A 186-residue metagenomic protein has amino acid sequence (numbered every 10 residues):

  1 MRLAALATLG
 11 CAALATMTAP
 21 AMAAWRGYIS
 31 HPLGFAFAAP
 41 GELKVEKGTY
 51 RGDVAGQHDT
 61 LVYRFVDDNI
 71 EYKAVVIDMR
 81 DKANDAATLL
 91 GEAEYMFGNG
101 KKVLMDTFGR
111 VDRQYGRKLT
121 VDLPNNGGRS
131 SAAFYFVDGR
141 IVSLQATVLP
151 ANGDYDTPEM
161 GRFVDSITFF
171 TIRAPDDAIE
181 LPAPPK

Functional and structural regions predicted by a protein language model:
M1-A4: Positively charged n-region of N-terminal signal peptides that target proteins for export
A7-T16: Bacterial N-terminal signal peptides
M17-A23: Sec/Tat signal peptide C-region and signal peptidase I cleavage site
A23-E42, A183: Short N-terminal segments immediately surrounding and downstream of signal-peptide cleavage
L33, D68, I77-M79, P124-N126 (+2 more regions): Solvent-exposed coil/turn segments that connect beta secondary-structure elements in extracytoplasmic/periplasmic
F35, L43, T88-K101, R140-K186: Surface-exposed amphipathic alpha-helical segments
A38-V62, G91-V137: Signature of long, low-cysteine stretches enriched in small and polar/charged residues
T60-A87, V142-A146: A short acidic-to-branched-hydrophobic micro-motif
